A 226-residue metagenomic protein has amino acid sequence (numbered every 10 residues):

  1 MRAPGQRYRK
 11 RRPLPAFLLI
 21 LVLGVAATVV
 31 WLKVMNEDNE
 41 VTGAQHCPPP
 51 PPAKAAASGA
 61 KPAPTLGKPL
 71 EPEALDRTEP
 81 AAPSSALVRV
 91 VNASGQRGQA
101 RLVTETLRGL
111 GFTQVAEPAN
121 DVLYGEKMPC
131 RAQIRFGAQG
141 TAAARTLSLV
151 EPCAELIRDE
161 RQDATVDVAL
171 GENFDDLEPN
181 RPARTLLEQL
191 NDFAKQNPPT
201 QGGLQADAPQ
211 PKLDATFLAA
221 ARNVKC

Functional and structural regions predicted by a protein language model:
M1-C226: Residue-level signal for protein termini and structural transition zones
